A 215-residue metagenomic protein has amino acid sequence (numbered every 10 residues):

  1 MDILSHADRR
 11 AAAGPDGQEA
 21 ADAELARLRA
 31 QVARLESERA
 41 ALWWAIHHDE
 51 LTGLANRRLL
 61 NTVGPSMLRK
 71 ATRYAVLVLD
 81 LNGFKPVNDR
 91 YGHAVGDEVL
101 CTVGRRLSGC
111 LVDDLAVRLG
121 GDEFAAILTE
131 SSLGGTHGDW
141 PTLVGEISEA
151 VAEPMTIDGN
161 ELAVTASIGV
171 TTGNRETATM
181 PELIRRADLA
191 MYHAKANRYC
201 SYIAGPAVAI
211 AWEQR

Functional and structural regions predicted by a protein language model:
D2-E50, R58-L68: Signal-transducing coiled-coil linker helices
W43-T62, L79-G92, C101: Conserved nucleotide-binding and Mg2+-coordinating catalytic segments in signaling enzymes
A75-D80, A116: Active-site-flanking beta-strand signature of metal-NTP-handling nucleotidyl enzymes and homologous cyclase-like
F84, V103, F124, I168: Hydrophobic framework residues that shape the active-site pocket of cyclic nucleotide turnover catalytic cores
G104-R105, G138-I157: Alpha-helical scaffold within the catalytic cores of cyclic-nucleotide enzymes
L115-D122: A short pre-motif secondary-structure segment
I127-W140, D158-N160, A166-L183: Catalytic strand-loop-helix junctions within cyclic-nucleotide turnover domains
A152, G173, T179-R215: Catalytic/regulatory signature loops of cyclic-dinucleotide turnover enzymes and related class III nucleotidyl cyclases
